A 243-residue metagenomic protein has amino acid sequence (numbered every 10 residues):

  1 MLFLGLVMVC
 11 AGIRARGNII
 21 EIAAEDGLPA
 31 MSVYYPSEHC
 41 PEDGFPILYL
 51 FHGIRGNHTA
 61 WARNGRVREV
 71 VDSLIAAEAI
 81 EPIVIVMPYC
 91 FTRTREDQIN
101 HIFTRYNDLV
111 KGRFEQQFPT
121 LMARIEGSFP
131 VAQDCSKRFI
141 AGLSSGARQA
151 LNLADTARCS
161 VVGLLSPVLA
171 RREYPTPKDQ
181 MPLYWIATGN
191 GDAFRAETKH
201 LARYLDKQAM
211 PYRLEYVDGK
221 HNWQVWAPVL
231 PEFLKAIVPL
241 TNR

Functional and structural regions predicted by a protein language model:
M1-V9: Bacterial N-terminal signal peptides
I13-R243: Non-catalytic cap/lid and distal C-terminal segments of serine-dependent acyl enzymes
